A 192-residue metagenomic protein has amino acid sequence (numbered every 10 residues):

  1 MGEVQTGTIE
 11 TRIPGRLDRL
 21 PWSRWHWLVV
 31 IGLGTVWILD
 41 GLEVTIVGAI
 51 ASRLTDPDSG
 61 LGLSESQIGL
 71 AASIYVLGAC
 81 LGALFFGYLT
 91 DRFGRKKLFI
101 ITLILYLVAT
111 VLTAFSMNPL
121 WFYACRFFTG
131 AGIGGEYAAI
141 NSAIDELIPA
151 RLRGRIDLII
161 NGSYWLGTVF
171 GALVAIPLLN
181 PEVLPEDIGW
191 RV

Functional and structural regions predicted by a protein language model:
M1-V192: Transmembrane-helix signature of 12-pass secondary carriers
